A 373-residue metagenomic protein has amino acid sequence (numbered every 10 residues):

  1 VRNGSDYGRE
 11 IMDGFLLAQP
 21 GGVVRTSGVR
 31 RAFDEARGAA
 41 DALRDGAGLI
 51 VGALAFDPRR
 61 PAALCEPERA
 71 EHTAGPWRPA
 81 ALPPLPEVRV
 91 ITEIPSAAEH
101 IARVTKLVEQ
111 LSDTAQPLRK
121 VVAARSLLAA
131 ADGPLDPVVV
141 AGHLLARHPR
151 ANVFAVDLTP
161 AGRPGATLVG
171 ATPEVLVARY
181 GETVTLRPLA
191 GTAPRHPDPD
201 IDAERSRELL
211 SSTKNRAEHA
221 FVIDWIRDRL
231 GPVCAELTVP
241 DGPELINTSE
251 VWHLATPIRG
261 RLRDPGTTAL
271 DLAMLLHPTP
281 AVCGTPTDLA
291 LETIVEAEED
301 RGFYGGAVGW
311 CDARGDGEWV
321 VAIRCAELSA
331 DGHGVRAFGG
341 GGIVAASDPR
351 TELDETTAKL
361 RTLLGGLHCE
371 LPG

Functional and structural regions predicted by a protein language model:
V1-A62: A generic N-terminal leader/anchor concept
R9-T26, R30, R125-A217, P232-T238 (+2 more regions): An anion-binding catalytic pocket shared by soluble metabolic enzymes
G21, E68-T105, L118, R125-D132 (+2 more regions): Contiguous alpha-helical scaffold segments within structured protein domains that host functional hotspots
G52, Q116, V177, D224 (+3 more regions): A residue-level signal for conserved active-site and pocket-lining positions in enzyme catalytic cores
G52, V153-V156, G302-G309: A short glycine-rich, hydrophobically flanked beta-strand micro-motif that places a catalytic Asp/Glu for divalent metal
P61-R78, D316-S329: Structural signature of FAD isoalloxazine-binding scaffolds in flavoprotein oxidoreductases
R119-A124, F154-T159, T287, G305: Short coil/turn segments at secondary-structure boundaries
P257-G373: Conserved hydrophobic core element of enzyme catalytic domains
